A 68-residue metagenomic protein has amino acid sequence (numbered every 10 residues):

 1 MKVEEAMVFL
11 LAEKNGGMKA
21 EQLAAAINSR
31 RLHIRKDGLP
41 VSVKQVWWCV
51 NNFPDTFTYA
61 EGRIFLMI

Functional and structural regions predicted by a protein language model:
M1-E4, M18-E21, I27-I68: Charged low-complexity interaction tracts in eukaryotic proteins
E4-L11: Hydrophobic residues on short alpha-helical segments
A12-G16: Short helix-capping/hinge SLiMs at alpha-helix to coil transitions
